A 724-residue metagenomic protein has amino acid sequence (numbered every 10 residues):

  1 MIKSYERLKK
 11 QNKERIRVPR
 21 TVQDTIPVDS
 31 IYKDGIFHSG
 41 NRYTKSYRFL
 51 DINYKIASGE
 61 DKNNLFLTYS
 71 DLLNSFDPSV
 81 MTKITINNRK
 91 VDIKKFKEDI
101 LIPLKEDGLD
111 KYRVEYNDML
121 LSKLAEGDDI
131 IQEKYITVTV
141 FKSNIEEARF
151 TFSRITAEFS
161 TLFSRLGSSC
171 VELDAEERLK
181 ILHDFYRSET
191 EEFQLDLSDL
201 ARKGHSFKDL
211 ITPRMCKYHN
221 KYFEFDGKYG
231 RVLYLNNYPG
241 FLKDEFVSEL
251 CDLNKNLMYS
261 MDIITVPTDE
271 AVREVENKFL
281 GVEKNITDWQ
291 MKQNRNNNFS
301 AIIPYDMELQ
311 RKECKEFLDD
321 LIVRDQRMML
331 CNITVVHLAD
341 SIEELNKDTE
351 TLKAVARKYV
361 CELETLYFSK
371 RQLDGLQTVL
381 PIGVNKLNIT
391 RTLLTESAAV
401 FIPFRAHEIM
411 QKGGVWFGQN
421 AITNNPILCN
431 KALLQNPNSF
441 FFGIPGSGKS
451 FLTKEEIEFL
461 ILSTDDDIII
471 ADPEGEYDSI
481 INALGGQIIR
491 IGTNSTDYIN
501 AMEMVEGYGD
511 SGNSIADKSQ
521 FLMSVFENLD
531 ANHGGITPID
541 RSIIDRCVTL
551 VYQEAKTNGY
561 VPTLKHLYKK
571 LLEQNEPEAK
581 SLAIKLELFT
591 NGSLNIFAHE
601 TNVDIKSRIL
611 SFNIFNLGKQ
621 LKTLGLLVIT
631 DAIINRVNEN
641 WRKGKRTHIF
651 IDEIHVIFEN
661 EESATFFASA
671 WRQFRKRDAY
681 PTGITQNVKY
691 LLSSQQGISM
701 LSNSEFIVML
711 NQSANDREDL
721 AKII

Functional and structural regions predicted by a protein language model:
M1-F404: Extended, folded cores of ATP/NTP-driven motor/assembly subunits in large transport and secretion machines
I52, G59-P78, T85, R89 (+9 more regions): P-loop NTPase motor domains
F441: Hydrophobic anchor at the beta1->P-loop junction of P-loop NTPases
I444: P-loop (Walker A) phosphate-binding loop of NTP-binding proteins
K449: Conserved lysine of the Walker
L452: Hydrophobic positions on the alpha1 helix immediately C-terminal to the Walker A/P-loop
F459-I469: Post-Walker A helix-loop "phosphate-sensing" segment adjacent to the P-loop in P-loop NTPases
G485-I489, Q696-L710: A short helix-turn-beta junction within AAA+ P-loop NTPase domains corresponding to the substrate/partner-engaging
